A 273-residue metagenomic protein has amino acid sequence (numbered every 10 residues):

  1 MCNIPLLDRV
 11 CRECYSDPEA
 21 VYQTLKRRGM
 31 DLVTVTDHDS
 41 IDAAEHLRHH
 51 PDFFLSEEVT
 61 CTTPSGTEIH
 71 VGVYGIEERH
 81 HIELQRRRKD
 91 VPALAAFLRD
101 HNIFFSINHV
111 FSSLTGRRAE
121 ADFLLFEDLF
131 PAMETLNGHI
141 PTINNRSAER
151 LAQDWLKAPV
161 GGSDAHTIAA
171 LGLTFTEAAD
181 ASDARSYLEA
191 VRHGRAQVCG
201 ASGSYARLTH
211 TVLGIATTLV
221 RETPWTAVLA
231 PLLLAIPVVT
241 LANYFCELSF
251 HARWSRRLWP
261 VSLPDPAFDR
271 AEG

Functional and structural regions predicted by a protein language model:
M1-E68, A169, A252, R256-G273: An N-terminally biased module of ancient metal coordination in phosphate/nucleic-acid-related enzymes
M1-R12, E78-L173, A201-A206, A230 (+3 more regions): Domain-core and long-helix interface of multi-subunit machines
D37, F53, V73, F105 (+3 more regions): Divalent metal-coordination and catalytic microenvironments
H50-F53, V71-Y74, F123-F126, T176-D180: Short, hinge-like loop/turn segments at secondary-structure boundaries
S56-C61, T67-E78, S106-T115: Conserved catalytic scaffold of divalent metal-dependent phosphoesterases
T62-V71, T142-N145, A170-G172, Y187-R192: Short, charged, surface-exposed secondary-structure boundary motifs
T167, F175-S182, L188: Eukaryote-biased recognition of electropositive, low-complexity segments and basic polyanion/acidic-motif-binding
A184-A235: A conserved mid-domain beta-alpha-beta active-site/ligand-binding segment of alpha/beta enzyme cores
